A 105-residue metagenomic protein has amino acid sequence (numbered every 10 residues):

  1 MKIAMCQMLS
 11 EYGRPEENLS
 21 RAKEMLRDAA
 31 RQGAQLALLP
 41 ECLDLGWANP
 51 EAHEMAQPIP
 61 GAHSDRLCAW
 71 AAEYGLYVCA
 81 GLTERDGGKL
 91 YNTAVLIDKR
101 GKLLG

Functional and structural regions predicted by a protein language model:
M1-Y12, T93, G105: Active-site-proximal beta-strand elements of phosphoester/diester hydrolases
P15-E16, E24-R100: Cys-nucleophile CN-hydrolase/nitrilase-fold catalytic domain and related Cys-dependent amidase chemistry that acts on
